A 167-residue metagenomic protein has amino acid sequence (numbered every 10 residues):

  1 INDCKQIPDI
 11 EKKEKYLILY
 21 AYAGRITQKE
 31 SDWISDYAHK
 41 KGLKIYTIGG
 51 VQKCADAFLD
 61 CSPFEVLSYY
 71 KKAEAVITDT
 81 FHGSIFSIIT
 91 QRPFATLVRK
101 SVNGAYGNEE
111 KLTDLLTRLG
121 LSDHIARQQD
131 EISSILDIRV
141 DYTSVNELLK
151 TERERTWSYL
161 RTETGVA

Functional and structural regions predicted by a protein language model:
I1-A167: Active-site anion-handling motifs in enzyme catalytic cores
